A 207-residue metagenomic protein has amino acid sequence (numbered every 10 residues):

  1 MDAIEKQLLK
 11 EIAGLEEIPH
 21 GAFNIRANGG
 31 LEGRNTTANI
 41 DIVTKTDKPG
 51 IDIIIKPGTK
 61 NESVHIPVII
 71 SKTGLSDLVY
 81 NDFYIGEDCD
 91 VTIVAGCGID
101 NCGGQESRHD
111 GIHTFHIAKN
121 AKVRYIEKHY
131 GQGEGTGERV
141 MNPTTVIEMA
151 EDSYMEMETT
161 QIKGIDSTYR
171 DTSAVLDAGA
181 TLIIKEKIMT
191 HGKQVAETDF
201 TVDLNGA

Functional and structural regions predicted by a protein language model:
M1-N24, G29: C-terminal functional modules
G21-A27, E32-A207: Conserved beta-strand/loop scaffold segments within soluble protein domains that form the structured core and edges
